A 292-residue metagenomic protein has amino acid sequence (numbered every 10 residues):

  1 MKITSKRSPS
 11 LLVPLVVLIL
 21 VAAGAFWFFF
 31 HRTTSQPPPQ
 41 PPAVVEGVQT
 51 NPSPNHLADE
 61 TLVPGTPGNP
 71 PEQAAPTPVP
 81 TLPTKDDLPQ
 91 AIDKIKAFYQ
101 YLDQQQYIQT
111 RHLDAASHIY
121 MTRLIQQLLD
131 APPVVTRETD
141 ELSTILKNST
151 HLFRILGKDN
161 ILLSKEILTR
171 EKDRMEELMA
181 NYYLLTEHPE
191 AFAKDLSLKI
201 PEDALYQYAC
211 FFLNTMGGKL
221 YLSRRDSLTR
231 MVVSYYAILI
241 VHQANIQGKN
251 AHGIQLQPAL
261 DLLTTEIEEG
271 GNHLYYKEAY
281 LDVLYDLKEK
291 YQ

Functional and structural regions predicted by a protein language model:
M1-K2, P9-S10, H31, A43-V44 (+1 more regions): Low-complexity, Gly/Pro
K2-I3, T229: Residue-level signal for functionally critical sites in structured catalytic/ligand-binding pockets
T4-L18: N-terminal Sec-pathway targeting helices
V16-F26: Core hydrophobic alpha-helical membrane-spanning segments
A25-P38: Hydrophobic single-pass membrane-insertion segments
S35-Q292: Non-catalytic all-alpha helical scaffold/repeat segments
